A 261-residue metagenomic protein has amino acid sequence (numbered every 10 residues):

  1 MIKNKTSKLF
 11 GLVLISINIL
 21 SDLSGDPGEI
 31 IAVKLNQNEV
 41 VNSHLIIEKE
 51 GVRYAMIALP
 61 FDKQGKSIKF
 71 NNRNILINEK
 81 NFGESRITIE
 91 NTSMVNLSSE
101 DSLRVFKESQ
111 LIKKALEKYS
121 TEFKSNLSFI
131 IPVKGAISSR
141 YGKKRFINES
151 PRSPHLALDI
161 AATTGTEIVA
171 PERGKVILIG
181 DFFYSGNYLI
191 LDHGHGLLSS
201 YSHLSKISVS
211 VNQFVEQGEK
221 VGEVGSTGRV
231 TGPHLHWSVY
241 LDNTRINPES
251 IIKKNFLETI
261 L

Functional and structural regions predicted by a protein language model:
K3-V13: Sec-dependent signal peptide recognition, specifically the positively charged N-region followed immediately by
I17-N91: Cationic-aromatic interfacial patches
F70, E167-V176, K206-V224: Short, well-structured beta-strand-loop connectors
L76-S185: Surface-exposed, glycine-biased beta-strand/turn segments
E84-M94, S98-D101, S125, S210-Q217 (+1 more regions): Acidic, glycine-rich catalytic/binding loops that coordinate metals and/or anionic ligands
I160, Y188-L189, E216-G228: Short hydrophobic beta/alpha edge segments that flank linear recognition/processing sites
A161, E167-P171, Y201, N212-V215 (+2 more regions): Small beta-strand-rich domains/subdomains or short beta-sheet motifs embedded in larger alpha/beta proteins
A170-S205, P233, S238: Zn2+-dependent peptidoglycan hydrolase active-site motif and core
